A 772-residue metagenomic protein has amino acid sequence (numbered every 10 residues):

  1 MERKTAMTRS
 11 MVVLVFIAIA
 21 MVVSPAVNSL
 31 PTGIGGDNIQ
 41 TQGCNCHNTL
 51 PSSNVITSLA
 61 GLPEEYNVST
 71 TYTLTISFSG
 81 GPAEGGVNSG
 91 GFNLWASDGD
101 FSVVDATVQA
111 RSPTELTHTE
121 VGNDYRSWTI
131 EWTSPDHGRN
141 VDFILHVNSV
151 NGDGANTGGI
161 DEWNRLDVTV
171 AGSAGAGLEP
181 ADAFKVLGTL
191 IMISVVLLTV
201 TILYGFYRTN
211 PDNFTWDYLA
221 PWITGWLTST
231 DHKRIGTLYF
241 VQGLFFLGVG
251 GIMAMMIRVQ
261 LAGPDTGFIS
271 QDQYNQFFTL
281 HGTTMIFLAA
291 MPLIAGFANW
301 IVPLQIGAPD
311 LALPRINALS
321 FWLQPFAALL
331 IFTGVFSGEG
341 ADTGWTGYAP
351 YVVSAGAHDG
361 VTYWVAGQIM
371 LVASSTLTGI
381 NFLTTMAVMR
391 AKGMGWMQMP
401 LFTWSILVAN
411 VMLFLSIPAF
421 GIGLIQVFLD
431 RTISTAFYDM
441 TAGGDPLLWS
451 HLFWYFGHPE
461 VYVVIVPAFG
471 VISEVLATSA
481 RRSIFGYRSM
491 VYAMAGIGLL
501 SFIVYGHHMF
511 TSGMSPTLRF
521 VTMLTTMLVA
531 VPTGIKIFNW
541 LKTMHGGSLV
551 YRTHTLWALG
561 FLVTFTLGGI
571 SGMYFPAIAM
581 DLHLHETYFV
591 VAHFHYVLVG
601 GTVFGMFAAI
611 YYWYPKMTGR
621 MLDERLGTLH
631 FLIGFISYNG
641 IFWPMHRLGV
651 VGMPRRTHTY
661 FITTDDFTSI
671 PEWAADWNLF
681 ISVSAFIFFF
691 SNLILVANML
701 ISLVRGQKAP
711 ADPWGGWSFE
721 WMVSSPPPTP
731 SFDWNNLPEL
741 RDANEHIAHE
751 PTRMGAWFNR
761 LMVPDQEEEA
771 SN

Functional and structural regions predicted by a protein language model:
E2-G177, D182-K185: Sequence context surrounding c-type heme c attachment/ligation sites in exported
G177-S194, T199-N772: Membrane-embedded and interfacial regions of multi-pass energy-transducing membrane proteins
